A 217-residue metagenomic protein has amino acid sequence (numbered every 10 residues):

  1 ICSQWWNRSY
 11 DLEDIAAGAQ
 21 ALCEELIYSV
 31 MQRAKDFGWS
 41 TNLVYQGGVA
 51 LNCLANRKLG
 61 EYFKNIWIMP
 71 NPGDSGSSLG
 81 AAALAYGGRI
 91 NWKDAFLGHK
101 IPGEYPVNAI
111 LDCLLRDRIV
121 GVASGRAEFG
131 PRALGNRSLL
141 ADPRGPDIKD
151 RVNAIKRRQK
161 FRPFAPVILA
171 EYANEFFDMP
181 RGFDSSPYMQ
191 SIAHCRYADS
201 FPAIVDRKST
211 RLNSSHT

Functional and structural regions predicted by a protein language model:
I1, W5-W6, L51-N52, N56-S214: Flexible beta->alpha loop and helix N-cap segments adjacent to enzyme active/binding sites
I1-A21: Active-site cores of enzymes that catalyze phosphoryl transfer or operate on phosphate-rich substrates
D11-L12, S40-T41, M179-S185: Short, mixed-charge, low-aromatic patches
I15, A19, G47, M69-P70: Conserved aromatic-histidine-acidic binding/catalytic patches
A17-L43: Phosphate/ATP-binding catalytic cores across multiple sugar-kinase/actin-like superfamilies, primarily ASKHA
W39-G48, G121: Short glycine-rich phosphate-binding loop at a beta-alpha junction
T217: Conserved recognition-core residues within compact binding domains
